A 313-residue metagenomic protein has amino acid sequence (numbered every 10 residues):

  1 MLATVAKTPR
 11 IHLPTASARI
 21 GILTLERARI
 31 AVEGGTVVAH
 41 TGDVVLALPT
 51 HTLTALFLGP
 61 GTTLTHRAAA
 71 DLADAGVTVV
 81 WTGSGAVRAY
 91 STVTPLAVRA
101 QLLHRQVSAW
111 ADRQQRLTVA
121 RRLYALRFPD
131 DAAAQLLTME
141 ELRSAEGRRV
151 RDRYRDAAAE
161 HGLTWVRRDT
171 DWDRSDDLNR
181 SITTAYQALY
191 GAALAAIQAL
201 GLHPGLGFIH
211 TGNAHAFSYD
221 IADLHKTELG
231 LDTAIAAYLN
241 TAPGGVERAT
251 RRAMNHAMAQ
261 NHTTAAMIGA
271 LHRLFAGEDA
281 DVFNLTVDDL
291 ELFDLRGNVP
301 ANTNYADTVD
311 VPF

Functional and structural regions predicted by a protein language model:
M1-F57, T63-L64, N302-V311: Short, extreme N-terminal leader segments that mark the start of a protein/domain
L2-I11, A18-I20, A28, R88-F313: Active-site helix-to-loop segments that bind/position phosphate- or nucleotide-bearing substrates and donors across
V44-A100: Glycine/small-residue-rich interface belts in oligomeric ring/scaffold proteins and their assembly partners
